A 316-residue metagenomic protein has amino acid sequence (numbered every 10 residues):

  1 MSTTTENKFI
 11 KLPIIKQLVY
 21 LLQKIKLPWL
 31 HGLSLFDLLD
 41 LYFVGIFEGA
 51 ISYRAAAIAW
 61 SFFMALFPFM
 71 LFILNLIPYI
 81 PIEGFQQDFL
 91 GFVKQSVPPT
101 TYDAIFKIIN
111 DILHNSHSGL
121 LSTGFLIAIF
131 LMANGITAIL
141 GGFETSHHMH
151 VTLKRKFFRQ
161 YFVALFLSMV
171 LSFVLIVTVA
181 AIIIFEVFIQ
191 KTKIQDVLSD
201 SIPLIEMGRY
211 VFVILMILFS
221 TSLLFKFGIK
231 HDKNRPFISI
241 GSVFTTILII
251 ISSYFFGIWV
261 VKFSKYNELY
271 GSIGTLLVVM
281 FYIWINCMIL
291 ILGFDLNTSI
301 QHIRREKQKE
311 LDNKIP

Functional and structural regions predicted by a protein language model:
S2-P316: Membrane-embedded alpha-helices and immediately adjacent juxtamembrane helical segments in alpha-helical membrane
